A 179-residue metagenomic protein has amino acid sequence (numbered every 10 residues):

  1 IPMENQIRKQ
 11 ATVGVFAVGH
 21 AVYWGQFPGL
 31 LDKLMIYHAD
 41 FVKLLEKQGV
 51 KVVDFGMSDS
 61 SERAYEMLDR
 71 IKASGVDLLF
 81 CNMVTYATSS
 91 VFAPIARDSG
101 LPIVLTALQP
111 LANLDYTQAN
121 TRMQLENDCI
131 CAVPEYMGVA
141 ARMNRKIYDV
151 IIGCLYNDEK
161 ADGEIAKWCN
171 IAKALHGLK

Functional and structural regions predicted by a protein language model:
I1-K179: An N-terminal assembly and electron-transfer interface module characteristic of large anaerobic redox and radical
